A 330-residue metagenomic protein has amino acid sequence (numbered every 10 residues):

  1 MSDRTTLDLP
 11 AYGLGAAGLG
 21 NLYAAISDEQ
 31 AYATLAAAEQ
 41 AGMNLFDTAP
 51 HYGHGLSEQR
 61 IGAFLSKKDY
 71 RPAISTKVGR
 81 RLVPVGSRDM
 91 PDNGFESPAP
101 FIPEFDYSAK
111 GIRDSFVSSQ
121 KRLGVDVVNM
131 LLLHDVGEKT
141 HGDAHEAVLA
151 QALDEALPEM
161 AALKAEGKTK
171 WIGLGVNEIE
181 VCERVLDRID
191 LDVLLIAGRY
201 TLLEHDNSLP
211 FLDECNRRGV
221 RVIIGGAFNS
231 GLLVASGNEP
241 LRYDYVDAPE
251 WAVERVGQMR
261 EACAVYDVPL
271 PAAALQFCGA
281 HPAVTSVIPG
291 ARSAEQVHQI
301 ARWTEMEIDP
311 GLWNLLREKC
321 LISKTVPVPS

Functional and structural regions predicted by a protein language model:
M1-P84: N-terminal binding-site loop/beta-alpha segment at the start of enzyme catalytic domains that lines or forms
T6-Y12, G42-N44, D69-P72, V125-N129 (+4 more regions): Short, well-ordered coil/turn segments that N-cap beta-strands
L14, A31, F46, I61 (+8 more regions): Conserved, mostly hydrophobic/aromatic
A17-E29, S97-R113, H145: Active-site mouth loops of central-metabolism enzymes
A25-A38, S108-R122, N177-R184: Short, acidic/polar
Q30, V136-S323, P327-S330: Beta/alpha (TIM)-barrel catalytic core signal, keyed to glycine-rich beta->alpha loops juxtaposed to Asp/Glu that bind
P84-F95, S236-L241: Short, flexible, mixed-charge acidic loops at enzyme active sites
Q120-G142: Active-site groove signature of glycoside hydrolases
